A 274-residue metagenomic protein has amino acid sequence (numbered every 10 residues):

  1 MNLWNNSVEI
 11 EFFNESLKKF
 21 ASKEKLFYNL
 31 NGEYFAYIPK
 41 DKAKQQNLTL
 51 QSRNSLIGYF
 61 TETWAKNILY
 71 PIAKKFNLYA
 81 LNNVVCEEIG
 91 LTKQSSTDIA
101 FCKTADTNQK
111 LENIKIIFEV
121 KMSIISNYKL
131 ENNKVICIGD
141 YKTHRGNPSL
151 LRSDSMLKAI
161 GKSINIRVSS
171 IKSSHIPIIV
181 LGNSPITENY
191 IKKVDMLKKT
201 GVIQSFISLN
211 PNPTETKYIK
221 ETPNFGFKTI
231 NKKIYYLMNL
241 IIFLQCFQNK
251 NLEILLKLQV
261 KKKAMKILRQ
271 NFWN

Functional and structural regions predicted by a protein language model:
M1-V84, N274: Interdomain/boundary linker segments immediately adjacent to catalytic/signaling cores
I57-A65, T92, L151-M156: Phosphate/oxyanion-binding active-site loops and adjacent basic polyanion-contact surfaces
I68-I72, K162-S169, M196: A generic secondary-structure signal
Y70-T107: A short acidic/basic microdomain associated with nuclease active sites
S96, K115-E119: Short hydrophobic-acidic sequence motifs that mark active-site Asp/Glu residues
V120-E188: Catalytic cores of nucleic-acid endonucleases
K172, N183-N274: Non-catalytic C-terminal interaction segments of nucleic acid-processing enzymes
